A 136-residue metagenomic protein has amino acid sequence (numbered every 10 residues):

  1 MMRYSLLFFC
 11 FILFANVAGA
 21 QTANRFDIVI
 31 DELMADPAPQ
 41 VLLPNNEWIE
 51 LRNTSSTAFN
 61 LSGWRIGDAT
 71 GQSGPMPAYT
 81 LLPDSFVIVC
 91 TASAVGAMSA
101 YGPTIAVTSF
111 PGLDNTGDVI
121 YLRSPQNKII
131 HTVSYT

Functional and structural regions predicted by a protein language model:
Y4-F14: Sec-dependent N-terminal signal peptides
F14-A20: An exposure/low-complexity boundary signal
A20-T136: Activation on beta-sandwich/Ig-like modules and their edge loops
